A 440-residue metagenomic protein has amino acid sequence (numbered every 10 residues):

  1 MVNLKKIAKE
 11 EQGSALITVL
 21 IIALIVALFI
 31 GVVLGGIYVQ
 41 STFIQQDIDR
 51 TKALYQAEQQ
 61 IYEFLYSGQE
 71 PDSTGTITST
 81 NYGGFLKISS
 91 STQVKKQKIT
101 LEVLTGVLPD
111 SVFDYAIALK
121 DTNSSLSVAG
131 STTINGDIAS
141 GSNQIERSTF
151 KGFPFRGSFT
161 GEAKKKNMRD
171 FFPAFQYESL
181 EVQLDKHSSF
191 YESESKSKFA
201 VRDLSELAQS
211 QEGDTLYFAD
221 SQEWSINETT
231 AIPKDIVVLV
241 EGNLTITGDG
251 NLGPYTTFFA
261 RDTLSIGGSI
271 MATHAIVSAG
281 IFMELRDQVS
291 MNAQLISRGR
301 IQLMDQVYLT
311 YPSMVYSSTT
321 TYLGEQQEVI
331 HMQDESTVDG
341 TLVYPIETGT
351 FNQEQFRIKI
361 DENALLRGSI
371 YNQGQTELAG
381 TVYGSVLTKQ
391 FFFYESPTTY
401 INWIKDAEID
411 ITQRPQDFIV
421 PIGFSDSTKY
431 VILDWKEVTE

Functional and structural regions predicted by a protein language model:
V2-D121, L126-V128, S142, S427-E440: Beta-strand/loop motifs with alternating small/hydrophobic and polar/acidic residues, enriched in the first structured
S14, L20, V26-G36, Q40 (+9 more regions): Intrinsically disordered, low-complexity terminal regions
A15, A27-L28, D137, Q294 (+1 more regions): Residue-level marker of beta-strand positions
G35, F113-Y115, S188-S193, M314-L323: Short, charged, low-hydrophobicity "junction" segments
Y82-L86, S91-I232, V237, T247-L252 (+5 more regions): Short, ordered "entry" segments at domain starts
K120, F218-S221, V240-G242, R261 (+4 more regions): Structural motif
T273-H274, S278-F282, D287-E440: Hydrophilic extracytoplasmic domains
